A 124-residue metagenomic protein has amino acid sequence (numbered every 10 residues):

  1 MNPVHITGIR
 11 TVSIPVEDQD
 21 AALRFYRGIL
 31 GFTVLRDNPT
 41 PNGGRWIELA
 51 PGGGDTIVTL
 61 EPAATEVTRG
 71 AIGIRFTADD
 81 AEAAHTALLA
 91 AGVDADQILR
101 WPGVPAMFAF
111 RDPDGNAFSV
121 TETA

Functional and structural regions predicted by a protein language model:
M1-H5, T11-I14, L35-N38, R45 (+1 more regions): Vicinal oxygen chelate
V4, S13-T56: Core segments of cupin and vicinal oxygen chelate
I9-T11, R69-I74: Eukaryotic phosphotyrosine signaling hubs
S13-P15, A50, R75-D79, T121: Short hydrophobic/aromatic beta-strand micro-patches that form the beta-sheet surface supporting nucleotide- or nucleic
F25, E82-A87: Short amphipathic alpha-helices within nucleic acid-binding modules
G52-I57, T65-T68, A81-A83: Short, charged/polar surface micro-motifs in flexible loops or helix N-caps
E61-T68, E122-A124: Short, basic, helix/turn surface patches
